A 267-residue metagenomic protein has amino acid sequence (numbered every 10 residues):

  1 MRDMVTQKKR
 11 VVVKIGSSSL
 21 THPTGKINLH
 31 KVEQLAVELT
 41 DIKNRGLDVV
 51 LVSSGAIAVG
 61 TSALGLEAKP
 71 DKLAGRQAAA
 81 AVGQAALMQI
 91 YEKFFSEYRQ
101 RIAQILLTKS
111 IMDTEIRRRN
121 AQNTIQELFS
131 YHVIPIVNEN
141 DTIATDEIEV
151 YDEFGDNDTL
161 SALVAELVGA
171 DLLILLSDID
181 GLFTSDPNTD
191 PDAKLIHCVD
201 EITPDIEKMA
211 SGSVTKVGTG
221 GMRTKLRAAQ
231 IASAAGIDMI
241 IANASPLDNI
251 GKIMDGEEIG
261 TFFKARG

Functional and structural regions predicted by a protein language model:
M1-G267: C-terminal catalytic "cap/lid" subdomain
